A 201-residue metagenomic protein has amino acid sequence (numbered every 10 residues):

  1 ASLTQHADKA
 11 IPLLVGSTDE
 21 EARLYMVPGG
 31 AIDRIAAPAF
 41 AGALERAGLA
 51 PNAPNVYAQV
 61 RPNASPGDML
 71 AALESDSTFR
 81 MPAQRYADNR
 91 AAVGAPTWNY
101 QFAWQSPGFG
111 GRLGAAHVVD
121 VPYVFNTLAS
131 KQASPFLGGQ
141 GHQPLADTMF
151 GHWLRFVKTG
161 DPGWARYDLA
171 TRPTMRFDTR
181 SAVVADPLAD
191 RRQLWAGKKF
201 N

Functional and structural regions predicted by a protein language model:
A1-Q140, H152: Substrate-gating cap/lid region and adjacent catalytic-acid/histidine neighborhood within extracellular/lumenal
D19, G163-R166, F200: Polar low-complexity intrinsically disordered regions enriched in Ser/Thr and small residues
H142-G163: Non-catalytic, well-ordered alpha-helical segments in soluble enzyme domains
T159-P187: Mature extracytoplasmic/periplasmic domains
A182-N201: Tryptophan-rich aromatic "cage" segments
